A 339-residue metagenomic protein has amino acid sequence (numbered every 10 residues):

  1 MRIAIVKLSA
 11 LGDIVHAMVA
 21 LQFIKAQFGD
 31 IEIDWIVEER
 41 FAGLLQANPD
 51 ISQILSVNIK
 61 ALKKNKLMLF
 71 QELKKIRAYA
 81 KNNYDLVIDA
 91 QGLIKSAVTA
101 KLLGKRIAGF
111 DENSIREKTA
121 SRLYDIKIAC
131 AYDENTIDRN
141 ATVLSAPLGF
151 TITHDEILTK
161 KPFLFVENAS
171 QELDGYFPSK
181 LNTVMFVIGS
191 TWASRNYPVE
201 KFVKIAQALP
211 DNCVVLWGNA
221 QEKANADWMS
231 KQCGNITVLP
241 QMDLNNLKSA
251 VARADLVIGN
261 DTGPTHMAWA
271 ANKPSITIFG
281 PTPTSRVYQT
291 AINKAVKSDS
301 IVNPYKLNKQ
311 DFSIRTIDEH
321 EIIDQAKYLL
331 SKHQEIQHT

Functional and structural regions predicted by a protein language model:
M1-T339: Catalytic machinery of carbohydrate-active enzymes, primarily nucleotide-sugar-dependent glycosyltransferases
